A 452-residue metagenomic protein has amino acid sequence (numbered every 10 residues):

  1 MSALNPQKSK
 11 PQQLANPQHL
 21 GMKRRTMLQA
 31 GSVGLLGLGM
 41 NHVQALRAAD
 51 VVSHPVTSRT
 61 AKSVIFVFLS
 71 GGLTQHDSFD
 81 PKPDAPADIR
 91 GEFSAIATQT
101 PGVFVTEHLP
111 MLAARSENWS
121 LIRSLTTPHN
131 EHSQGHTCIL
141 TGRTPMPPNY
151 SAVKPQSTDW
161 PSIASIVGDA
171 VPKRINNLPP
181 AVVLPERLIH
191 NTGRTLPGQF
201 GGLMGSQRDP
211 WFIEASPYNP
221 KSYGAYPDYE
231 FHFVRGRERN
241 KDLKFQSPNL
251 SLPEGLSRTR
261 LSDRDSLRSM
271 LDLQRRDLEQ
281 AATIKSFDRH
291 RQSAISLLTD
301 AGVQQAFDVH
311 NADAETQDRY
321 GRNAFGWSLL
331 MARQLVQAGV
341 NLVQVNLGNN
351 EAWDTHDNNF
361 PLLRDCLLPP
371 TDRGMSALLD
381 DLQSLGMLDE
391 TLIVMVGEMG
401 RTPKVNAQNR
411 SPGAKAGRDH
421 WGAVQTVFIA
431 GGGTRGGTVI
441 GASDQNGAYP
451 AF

Functional and structural regions predicted by a protein language model:
S2-F452: Ligand-binding pockets and gating/stacking loops
